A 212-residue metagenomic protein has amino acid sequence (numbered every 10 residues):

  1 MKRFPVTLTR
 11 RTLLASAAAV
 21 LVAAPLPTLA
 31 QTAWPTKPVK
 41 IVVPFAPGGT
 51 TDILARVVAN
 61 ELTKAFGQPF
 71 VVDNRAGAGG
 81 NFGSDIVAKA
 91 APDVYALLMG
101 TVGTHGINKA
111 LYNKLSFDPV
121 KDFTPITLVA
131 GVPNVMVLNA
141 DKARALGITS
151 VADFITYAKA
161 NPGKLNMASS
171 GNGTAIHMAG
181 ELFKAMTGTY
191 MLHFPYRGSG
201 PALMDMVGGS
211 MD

Functional and structural regions predicted by a protein language model:
M1-L8, A15-A24: N-terminal secretory signal peptides
L26-A30: Sec/Tat signal peptide C-region and signal peptidase I cleavage site
K37-F45, V71, A96, K164-A168: Short, well-ordered beta-strand elements
I41-L54, A76-A78, S169-T174: Extracytoplasmic "Venus flytrap"
G48-G67, H177-A185: Short, polar/charged alpha-helical segment
N81-S84, A202-L203: Short, hydrophobic alpha-helical packing/hinge segments within bilobed ligand-binding/sensory domains
K89-Y95, A110-P201: Hinge/capping helix and adjacent helix->loop/strand transition within the periplasmic-binding protein
